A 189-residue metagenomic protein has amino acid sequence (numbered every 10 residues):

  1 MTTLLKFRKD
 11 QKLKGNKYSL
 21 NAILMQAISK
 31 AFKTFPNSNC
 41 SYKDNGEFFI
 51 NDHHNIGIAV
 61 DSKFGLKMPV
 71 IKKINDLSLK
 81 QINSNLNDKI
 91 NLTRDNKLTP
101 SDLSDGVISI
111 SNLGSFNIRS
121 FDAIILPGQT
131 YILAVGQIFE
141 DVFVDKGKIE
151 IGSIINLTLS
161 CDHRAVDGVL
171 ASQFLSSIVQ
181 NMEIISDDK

Functional and structural regions predicted by a protein language model:
M1-K189: C-terminal catalytic/motor cores of large multi-domain enzyme assemblies
